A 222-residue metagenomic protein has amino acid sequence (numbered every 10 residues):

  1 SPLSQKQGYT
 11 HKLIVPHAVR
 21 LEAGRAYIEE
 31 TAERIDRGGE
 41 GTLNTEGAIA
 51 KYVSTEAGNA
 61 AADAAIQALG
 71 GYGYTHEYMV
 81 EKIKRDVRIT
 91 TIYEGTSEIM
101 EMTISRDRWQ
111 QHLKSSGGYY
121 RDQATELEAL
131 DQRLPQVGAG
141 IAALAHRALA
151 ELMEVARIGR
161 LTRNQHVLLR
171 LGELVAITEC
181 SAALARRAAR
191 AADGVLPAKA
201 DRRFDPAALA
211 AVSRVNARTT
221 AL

Functional and structural regions predicted by a protein language model:
S1-L222: Alpha-helical interface subdomain recognition
